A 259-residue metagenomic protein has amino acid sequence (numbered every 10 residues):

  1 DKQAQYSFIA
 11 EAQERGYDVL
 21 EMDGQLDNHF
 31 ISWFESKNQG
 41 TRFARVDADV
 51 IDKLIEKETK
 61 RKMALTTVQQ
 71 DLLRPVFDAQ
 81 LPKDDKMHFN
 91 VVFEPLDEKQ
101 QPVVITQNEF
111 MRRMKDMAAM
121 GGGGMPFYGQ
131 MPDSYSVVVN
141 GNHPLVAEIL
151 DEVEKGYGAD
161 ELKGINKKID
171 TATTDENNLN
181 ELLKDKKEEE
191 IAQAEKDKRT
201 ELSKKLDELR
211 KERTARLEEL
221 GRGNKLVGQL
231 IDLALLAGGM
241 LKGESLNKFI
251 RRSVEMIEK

Functional and structural regions predicted by a protein language model:
D1-K259: Long, intrinsically disordered, charge-dense linkers/tails
